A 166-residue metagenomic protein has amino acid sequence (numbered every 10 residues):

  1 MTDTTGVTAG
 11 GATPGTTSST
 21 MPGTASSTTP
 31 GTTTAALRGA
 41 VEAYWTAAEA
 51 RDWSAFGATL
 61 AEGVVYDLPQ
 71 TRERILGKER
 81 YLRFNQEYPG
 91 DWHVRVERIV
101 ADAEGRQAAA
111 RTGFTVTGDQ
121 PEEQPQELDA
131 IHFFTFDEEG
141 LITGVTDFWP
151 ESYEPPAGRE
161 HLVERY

Functional and structural regions predicted by a protein language model:
M1-A58, V163-Y166: Short, low-complexity N-terminal intrinsically disordered segments enriched in polar/charged residues
W53-R106: A solvent-exposed, acidic/Ser-Thr-rich amphipathic alpha-helical stretch
Y66, A110, G144-V145: Short hydrophobic/aromatic-rich beta-strand segments that constitute the beta-sheet cores of beta-sandwich/beta-barrel
Y81, R95-A101, F114, D129-T135 (+1 more regions): Hydrophobic/aromatic beta-strand elements that line small-molecule binding cavities or substrate pockets in beta-rich
G90-D91, T115-E127: Short, cysteine-centered beta-strand-loop-beta hairpins and adjacent loop/turn segments enriched in charged/polar
A103-Q107, F134-I142: Short, solvent-exposed coil/turn segments at beta-strand boundaries
E104-V116: A short hydrophobic beta-strand element
G144-Y166: Low-complexity, intrinsically disordered terminal/linker segments enriched in charged and Gly/Pro repeats
